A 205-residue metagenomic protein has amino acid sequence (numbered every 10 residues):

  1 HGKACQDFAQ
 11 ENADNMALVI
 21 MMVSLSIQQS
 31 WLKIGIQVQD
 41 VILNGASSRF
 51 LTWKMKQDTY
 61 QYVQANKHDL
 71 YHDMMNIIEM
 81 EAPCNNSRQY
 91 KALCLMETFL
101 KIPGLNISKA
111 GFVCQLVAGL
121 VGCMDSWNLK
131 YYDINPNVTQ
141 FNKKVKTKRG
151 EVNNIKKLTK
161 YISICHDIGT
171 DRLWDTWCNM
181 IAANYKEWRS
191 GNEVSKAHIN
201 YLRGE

Functional and structural regions predicted by a protein language model:
H1-D58: Structure-specific DNA junction-binding interface
H1-D7, Q57, H72-E205: C-terminal accessory module of base-excision DNA glycosylases/AP lyases that mediates lesion recognition and DNA
M21-Q29, Q61-Q64, T159, C178 (+1 more regions): Short, amphipathic alpha-helical segments that act as regulatory/interfacial helices in nucleotide-processing proteins
M22, S26, Q39, Q61 (+2 more regions): Amphipathic alpha-helical segments within well-ordered protein domains
I27-Q37, K67-H72, A183-S190: Short helix-capping/linker segments at secondary-structure and domain boundaries
V41-N44, V63, L158-I164: Residues that form generic nucleotide/phosphate-binding pockets
N44-S47, T59-V63, I134-T139: Short alpha-helical linear motifs
K56-L70: Active-site cradle of extracellular carbohydrate-active enzymes
